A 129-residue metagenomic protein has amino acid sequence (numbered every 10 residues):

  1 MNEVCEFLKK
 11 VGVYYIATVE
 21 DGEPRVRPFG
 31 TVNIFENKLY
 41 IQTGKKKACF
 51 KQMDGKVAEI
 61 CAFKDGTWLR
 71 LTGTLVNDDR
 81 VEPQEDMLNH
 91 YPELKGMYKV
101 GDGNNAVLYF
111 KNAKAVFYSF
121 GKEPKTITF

Functional and structural regions predicted by a protein language model:
E6-E20, A58-A62: A short, Trp-centered hydrophobic/proline-enriched beta-strand micro-motif
V11-V13, N37-L39, G55-A58, G103-V107 (+1 more regions): Short, surface-exposed beta-edge/turn micro-motifs
R25-R27: Short, well-ordered alpha-helical segments enriched in acidic and aromatic residues
F29-G30, R70: Conserved beta-strand in the GNAT
V32-G66: A short mixed-secondary-structure module that forms the rim of ligand-binding clefts
T67-F129: Charged, gly/pro-rich active-site loop segments
